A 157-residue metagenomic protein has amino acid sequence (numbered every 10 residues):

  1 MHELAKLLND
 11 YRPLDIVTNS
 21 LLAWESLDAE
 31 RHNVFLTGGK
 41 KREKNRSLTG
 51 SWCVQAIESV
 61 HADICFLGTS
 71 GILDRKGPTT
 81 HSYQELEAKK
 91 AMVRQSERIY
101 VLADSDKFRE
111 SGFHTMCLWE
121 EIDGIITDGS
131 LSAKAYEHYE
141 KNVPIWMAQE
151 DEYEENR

Functional and structural regions predicted by a protein language model:
M1-D10: Glycine-rich beta-alpha loop segments
Y11-I16, E121-G124: Short active-site oxyanion
L22-R157: Conserved phosphate- and dinucleotide-binding cores of soluble alpha/beta proteins, encompassing both enzyme active
